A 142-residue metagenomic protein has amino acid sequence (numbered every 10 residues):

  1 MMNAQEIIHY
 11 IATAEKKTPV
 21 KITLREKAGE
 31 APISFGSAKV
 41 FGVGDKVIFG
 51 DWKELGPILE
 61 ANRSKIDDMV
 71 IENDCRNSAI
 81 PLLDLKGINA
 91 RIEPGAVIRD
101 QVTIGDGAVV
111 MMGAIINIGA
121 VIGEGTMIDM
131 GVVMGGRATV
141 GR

Functional and structural regions predicted by a protein language model:
M1-I88: Terminal amphipathic alpha-helical/low-complexity segments used for targeting or macromolecular assembly
L85-R142: Structural signal for interior beta-strand "rungs" in well-ordered beta-sheet cores of soluble enzyme domains
